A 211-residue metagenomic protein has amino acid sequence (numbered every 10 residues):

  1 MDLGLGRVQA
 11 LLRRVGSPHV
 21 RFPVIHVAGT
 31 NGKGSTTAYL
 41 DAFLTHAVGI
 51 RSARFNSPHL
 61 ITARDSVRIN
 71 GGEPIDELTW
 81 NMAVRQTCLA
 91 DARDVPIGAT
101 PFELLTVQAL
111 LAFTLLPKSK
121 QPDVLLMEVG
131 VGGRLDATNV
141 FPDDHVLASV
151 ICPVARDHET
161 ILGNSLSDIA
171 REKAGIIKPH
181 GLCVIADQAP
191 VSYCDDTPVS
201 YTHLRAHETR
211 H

Functional and structural regions predicted by a protein language model:
M1-R7: N-terminal pre-Walker A segment at the start of P-loop NTPase domains
L5, L12-V20, H46-D144, P153 (+2 more regions): ATP-dependent carboxylate-amine ligase catalytic core
F22-V24: Short coil/loop residues immediately preceding or within conserved phosphate-binding loops of NTP-utilizing enzyme
V27: Hydrophobic anchor at the beta1->P-loop junction of P-loop NTPases
S35-R51: A conserved segment at the C-terminal end of the G1
G132-S200: Conserved catalytic-core segment of NTP-binding enzymes
T202-H211: Conserved small/polar residues in nucleotide/adenosyl-binding loops
